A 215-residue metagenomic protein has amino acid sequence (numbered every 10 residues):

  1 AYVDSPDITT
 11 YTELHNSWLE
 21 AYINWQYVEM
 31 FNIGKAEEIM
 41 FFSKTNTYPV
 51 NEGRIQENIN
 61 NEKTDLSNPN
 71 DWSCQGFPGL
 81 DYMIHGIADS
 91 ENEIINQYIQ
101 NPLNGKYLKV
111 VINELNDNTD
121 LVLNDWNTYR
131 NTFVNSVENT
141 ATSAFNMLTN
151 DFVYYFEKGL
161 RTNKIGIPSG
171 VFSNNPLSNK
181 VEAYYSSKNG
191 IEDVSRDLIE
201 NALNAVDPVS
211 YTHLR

Functional and structural regions predicted by a protein language model:
A1-D4: N-terminal mature-domain "stem" immediately C-terminal to a signal peptide or N-terminal signal-anchor/transmembrane
I8-Y11: N-terminal secretory/targeting leader peptides
A21-A183: Acidic/His-rich structured neighborhood in mature extracellular/periplasmic domains
Y185-N189: Glycine- and acidic
E192-N204, P208: Long, repeat-rich segments with strong aromatic
T212-H213: Conserved small/polar residues in nucleotide/adenosyl-binding loops
